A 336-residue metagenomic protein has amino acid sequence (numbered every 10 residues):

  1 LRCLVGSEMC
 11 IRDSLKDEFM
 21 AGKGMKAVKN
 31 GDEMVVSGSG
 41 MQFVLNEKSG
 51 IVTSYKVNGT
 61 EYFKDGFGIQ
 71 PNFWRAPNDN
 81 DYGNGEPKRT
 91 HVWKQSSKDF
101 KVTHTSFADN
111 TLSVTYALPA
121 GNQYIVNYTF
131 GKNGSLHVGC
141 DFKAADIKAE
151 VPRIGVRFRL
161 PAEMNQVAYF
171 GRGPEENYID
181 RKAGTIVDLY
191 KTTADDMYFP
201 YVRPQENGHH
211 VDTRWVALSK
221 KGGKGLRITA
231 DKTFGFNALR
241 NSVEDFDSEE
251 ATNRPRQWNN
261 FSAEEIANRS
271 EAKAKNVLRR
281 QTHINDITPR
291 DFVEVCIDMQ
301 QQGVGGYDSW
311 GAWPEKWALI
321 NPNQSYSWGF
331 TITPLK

Functional and structural regions predicted by a protein language model:
L1-G6, C10-D13: Single conserved hydrophobic/aromatic residue that forms the stacking wall/gate of nucleotide- or nucleobase-binding
L15-K336: Beta-strand/loop-rich accessory regions of lumenal/periplasmic or secreted enzymes, predominantly carbohydrate-active
